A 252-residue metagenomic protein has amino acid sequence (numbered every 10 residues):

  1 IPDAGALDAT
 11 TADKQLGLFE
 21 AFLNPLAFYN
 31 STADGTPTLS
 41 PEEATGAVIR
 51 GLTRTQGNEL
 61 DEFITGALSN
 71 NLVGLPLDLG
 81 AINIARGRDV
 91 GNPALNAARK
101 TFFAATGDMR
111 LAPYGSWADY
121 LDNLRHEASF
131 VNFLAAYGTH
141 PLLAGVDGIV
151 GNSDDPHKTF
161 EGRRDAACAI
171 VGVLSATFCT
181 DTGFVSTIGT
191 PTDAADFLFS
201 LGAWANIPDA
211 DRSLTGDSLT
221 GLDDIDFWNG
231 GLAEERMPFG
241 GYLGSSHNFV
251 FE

Functional and structural regions predicted by a protein language model:
I1-E252: Terminal regions of secretory-pathway proteins
